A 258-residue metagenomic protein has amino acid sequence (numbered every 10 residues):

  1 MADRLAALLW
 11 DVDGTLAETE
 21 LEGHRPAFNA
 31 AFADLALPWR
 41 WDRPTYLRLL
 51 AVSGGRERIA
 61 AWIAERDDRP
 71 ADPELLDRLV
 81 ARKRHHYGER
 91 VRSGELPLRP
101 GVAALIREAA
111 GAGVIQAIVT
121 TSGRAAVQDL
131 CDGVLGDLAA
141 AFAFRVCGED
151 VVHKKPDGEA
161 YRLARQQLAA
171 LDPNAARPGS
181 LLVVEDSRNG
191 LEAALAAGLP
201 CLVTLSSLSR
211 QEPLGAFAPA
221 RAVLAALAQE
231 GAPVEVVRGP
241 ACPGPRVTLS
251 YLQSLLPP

Functional and structural regions predicted by a protein language model:
A2-R4, R107, G123-P258: Asp-based, Mg2+/Mn2+-dependent phosphohydrolase catalytic module
D3-P100, R107-A112: N-terminal helical cap/lid subdomain that shapes the substrate entry/recognition surface in HAD-like hydrolases
T15, T120-S122: Conserved phosphate-coupling serine/threonine residues in phosphotransfer and NTP-handling enzymes
E22, R40, P73, L96 (+4 more regions): Non-catalytic, surface-exposed connector residues within folded enzymatic/regulatory domains
F28, T120, A194: Residue-level signature of catalytic and energy-coupling elements of molecular machines, predominantly ATP/GTP-dependent
